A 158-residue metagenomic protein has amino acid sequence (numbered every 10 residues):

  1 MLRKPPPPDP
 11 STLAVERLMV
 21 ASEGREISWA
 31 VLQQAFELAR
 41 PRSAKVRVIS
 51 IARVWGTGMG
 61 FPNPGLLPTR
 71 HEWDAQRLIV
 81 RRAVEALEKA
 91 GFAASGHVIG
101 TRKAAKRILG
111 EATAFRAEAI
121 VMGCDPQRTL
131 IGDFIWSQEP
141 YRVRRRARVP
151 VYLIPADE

Functional and structural regions predicted by a protein language model:
M1-L13, E85-I120, E158: Structural beta-alpha unit
P7-G65, R146: Small/aliphatic-rich secondary-structure junction motif
I27, A104, R128-L130: Short glycine-rich, flexible loops that bind phosphorylated cofactors or substrates
R47-I49, S95-I99, Y152-I154: General small-molecule cofactor/ligand-binding pocket signal
N63-L67, T113-F115, Q138-P140: Short, hinge-like loop/turn segments at secondary-structure boundaries
G65-L78: A short acidic, glycine-rich active-site loop that binds or catalyzes chemistry on phosphate/adenosine moieties
M122-R145: Glycine-rich, Arg-bearing micro-motifs that act as flexible, cationic patches
R144-E158: Short, flexible loop segments at boundaries between secondary-structure elements
